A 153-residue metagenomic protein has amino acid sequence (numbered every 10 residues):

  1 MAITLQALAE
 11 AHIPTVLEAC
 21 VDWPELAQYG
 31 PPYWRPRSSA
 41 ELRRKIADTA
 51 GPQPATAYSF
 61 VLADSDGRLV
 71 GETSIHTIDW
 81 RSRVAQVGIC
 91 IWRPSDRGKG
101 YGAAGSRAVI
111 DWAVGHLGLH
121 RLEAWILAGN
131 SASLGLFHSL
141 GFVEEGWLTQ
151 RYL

Functional and structural regions predicted by a protein language model:
M1-W23, S59, A63-L153: Acyl-donor (CoA/ACP) binding surface of acyl/acetyltransferases
A9, R35-S39, A55: Generic structural signal for well-ordered secondary structure
E25-A47: Conserved GNAT-fold acetyl-CoA-binding loop/helix
W34, A50-P52, T77: Short secondary-structure boundary/capping segments
S38-E41, T49-P52, P94-S95, L122: Short, intrinsically disordered/low-complexity patches at protein termini and at juxtamembrane boundaries
A47-V61: A short helix-loop-beta-strand connector motif used in the catalytic cores of GNAT acetyltransferases and, in some
